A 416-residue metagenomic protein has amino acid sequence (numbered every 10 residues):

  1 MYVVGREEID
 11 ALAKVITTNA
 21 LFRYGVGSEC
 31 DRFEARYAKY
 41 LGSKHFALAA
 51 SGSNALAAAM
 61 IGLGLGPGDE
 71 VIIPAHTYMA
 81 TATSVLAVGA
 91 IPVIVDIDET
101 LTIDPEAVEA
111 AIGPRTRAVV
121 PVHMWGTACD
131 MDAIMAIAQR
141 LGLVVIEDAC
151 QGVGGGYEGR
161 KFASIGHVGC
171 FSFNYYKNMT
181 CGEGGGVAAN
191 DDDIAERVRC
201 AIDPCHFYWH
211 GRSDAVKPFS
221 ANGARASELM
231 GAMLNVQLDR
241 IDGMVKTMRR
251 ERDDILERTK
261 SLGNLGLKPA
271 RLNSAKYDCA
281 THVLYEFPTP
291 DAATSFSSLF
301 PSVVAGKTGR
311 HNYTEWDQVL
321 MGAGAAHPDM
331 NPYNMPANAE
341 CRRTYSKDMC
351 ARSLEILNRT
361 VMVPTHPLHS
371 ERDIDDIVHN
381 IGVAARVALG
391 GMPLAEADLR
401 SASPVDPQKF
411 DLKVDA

Functional and structural regions predicted by a protein language model:
M1-R23, L143, P364: N-terminal "arm"/small-domain region of PLP-dependent enzymes with the aminotransferase-like
F22-Y24, S28-E70, S84-L86, I94 (+1 more regions): Phosphate-binding glycine-rich loop
I61-A149, G156, D415: PLP-dependent aminotransferase-like
G152-E158, I165-H282: Active-site region of PLP-dependent enzymes
F207-R212, D254, S297-T360, G391-A402: Conserved PLP cofactor-binding pocket of PLP-dependent enzymes
R271-S274, D278-D291, R310-D329, N358-R372: Conserved PLP-binding active-site segment of the aspartate aminotransferase-like
T294-S302, I377-I381: Short amphipathic alpha-helices in soluble, non-transmembrane regions that often serve as interface/regulatory elements
